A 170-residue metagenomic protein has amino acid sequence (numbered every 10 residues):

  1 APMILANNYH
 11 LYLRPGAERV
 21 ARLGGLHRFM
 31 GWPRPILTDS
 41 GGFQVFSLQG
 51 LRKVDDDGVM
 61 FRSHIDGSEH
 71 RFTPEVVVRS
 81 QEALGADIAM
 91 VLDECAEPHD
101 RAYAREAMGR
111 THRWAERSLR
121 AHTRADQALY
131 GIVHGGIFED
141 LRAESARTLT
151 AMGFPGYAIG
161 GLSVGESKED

Functional and structural regions predicted by a protein language model:
A1-T123: Non-catalytic, usually N-terminal nucleic-acid engagement modules in DNA/RNA processing proteins
G109, A121-D170: Glycine-rich phosphate/ribose-binding loops and adjacent secondary-structure elements that form binding surfaces
